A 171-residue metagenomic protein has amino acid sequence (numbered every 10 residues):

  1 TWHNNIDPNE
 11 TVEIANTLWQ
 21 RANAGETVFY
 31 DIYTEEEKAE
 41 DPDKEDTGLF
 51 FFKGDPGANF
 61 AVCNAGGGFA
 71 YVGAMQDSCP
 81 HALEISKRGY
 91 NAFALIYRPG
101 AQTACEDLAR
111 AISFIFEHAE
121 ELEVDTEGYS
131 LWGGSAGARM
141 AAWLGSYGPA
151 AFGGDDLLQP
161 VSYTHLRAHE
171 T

Functional and structural regions predicted by a protein language model:
W2-P56: N-terminal cap/lid segment of alpha/beta-hydrolase-fold proteins
A58-G66: Short beta-strand element of the alpha/beta-hydrolase
Q76-A92: Short amphipathic alpha-helix adjacent to the substrate-entry channel of hydrolases
A101-E120: Alpha/beta-hydrolase active-site loop
F114-S130, G134-S135: Gly/Ser-rich "nucleophile elbow"/oxyanion-hole loop immediately N-terminal to the catalytic nucleophile in hydrolases
A138-A150: Short glycine-enriched nucleophile-adjacent loop and the immediately C-terminal alpha-helix near the catalytic center
Y147-Y163: Conserved hydrolase catalytic core segment
T164-T171: Conserved small/polar residues in nucleotide/adenosyl-binding loops
